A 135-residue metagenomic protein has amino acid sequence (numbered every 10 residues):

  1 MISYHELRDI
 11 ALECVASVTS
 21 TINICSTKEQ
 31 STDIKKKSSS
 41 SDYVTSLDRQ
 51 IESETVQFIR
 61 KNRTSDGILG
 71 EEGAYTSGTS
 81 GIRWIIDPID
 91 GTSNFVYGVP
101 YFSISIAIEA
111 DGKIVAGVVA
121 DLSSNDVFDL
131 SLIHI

Functional and structural regions predicted by a protein language model:
M1-I89: N-terminal subdomain of lithium-sensitive/metallo-dependent phosphomonoesterases centered on the IMPase/IPPase/PAP
G78-S131: DPxDG-like acidic metal-binding loop motif
I133-I135: Conserved small/polar residues in nucleotide/adenosyl-binding loops
